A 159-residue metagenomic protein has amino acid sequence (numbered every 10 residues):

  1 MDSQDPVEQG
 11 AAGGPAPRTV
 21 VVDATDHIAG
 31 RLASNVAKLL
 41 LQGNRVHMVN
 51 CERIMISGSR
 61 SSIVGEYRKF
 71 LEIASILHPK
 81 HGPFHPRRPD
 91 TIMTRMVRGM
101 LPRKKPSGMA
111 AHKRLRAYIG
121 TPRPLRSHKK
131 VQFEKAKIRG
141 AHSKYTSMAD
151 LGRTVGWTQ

Functional and structural regions predicted by a protein language model:
M1-Q159: Ribosome-associated RNA-binding proteins
